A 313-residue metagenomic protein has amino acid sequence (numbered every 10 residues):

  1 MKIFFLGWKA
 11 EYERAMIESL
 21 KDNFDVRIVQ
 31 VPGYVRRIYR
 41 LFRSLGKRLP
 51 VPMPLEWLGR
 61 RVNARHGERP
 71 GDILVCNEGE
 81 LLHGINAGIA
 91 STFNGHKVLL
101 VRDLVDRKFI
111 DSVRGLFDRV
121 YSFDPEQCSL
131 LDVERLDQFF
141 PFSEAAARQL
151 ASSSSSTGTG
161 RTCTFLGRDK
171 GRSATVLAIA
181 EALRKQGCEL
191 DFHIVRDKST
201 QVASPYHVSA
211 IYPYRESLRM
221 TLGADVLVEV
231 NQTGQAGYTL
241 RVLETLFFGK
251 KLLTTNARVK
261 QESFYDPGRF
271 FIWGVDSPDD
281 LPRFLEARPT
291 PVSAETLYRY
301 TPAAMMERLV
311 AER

Functional and structural regions predicted by a protein language model:
M1-H96, R102, R119, V259 (+2 more regions): N-terminal pre-catalytic "stem/leader" segment of glycosyltransferase-like enzymes
A10-Y12, L104-K108, Y121-S129, I194-T200 (+1 more regions): Short, polar loop motifs at secondary-structure junctions
N23-Q30, L41-G46, G95-K97, L116-S122 (+3 more regions): Active-site regions of enzymes building and remodeling cell-envelope glycoconjugates
P32-V35, A174-I211, R215, A257: Catalytic donor nucleotide-activated moiety binding site of glycosyltransferases and closely related
G67, V113, R219-M220: Structural alpha-helical scaffold elements that stabilize or flank donor/cofactor-binding regions in carbohydrate
P70, L116, L222-G223: Alpha-helix C-terminal capping/helix-to-coil transition sites in glycosyltransferase folds
E80-R184, R308: Catalytic core of nucleotide-activated saccharide and alditol-phosphate transferases
V202-S209, Y214-V310: Catalytic binding pocket for nucleotide-activated donors in carbohydrate/polymer assembly enzymes
